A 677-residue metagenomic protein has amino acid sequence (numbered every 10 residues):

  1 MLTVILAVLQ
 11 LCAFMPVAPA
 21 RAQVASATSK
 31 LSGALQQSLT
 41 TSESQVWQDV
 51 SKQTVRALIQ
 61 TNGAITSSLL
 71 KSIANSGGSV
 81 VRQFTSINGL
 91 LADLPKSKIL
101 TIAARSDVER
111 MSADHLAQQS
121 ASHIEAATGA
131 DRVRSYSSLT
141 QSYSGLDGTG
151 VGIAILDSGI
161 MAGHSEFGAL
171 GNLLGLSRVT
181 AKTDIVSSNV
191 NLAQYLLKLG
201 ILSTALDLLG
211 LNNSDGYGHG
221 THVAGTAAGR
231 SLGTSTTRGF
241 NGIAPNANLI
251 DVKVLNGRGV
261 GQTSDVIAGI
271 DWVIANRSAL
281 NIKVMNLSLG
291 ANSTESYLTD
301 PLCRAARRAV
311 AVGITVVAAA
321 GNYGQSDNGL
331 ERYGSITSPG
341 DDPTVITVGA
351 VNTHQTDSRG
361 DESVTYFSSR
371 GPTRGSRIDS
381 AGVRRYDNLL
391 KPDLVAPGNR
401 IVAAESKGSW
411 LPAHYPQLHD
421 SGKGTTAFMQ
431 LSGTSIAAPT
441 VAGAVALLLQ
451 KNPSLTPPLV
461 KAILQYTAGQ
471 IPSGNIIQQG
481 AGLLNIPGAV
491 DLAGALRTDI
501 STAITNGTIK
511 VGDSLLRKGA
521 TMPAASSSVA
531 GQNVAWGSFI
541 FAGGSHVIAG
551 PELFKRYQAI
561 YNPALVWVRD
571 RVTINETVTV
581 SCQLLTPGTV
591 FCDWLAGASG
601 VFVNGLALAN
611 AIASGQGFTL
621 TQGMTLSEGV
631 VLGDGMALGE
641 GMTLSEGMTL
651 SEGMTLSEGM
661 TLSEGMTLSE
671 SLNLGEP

Functional and structural regions predicted by a protein language model:
L2-T140, G152, T505-D513, R571 (+12 more regions): Autoinhibitory N-terminal propeptides
V24, S79, S106, R110 (+12 more regions): Subtilisin-like serine protease catalytic core
A25-T54, L94-I99, Q119-I155, G159-S165 (+5 more regions): N-terminal domain-start motif of subtilase-like serine proteases
T28, S32, Q36, R56 (+16 more regions): Extracytoplasmic/secreted envelope proteins and their assembly/folding machinery, especially bacterial periplasmic
G33-Q37, T41-Q48, A275, I282-L287 (+5 more regions): C-terminal subdomain of the subtilisin-like protease fold in secreted/lumenal serine endopeptidases
I65-K71, D147-T149, R230, T234 (+20 more regions): Substrate-binding/access-modulating region of protease and related hydrolase catalytic domains
L91, S120-A126, N189-Y195, D357-G360: Short, charged, surface-exposed secondary-structure boundary motifs
A228-G229, D271-W272, A442-Q450, G469: Short glycine/serine- and small hydrophobic-enriched flexible loop segments
